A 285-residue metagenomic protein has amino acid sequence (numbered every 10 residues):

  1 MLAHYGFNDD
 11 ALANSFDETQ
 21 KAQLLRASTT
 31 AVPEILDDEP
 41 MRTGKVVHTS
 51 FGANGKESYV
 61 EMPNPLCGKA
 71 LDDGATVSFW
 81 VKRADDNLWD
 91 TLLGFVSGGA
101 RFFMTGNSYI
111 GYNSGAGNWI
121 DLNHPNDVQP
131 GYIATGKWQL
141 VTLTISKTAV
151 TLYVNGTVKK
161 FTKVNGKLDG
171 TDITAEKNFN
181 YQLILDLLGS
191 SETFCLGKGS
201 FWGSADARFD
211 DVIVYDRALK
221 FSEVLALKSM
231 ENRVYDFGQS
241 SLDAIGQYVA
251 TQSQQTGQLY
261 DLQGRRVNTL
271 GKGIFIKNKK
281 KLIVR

Functional and structural regions predicted by a protein language model:
L2, D9-Q20, R26-T30, D37 (+5 more regions): Extracellular glycan-recognition modules
L36-G55: Short carbohydrate-recognition loop motifs
P63, G111-L140: Short, aromatic/His-centered strand-loop micro-motif at the edge of beta-sheets
A84, K137-T151: Localized edge beta-strand/strand-to-loop motifs within extracellular or lumenal beta-rich domains
Q129, E176-D210: Extracellular glycan-interaction patches encoded by glycine-rich segments
Y153-F161, Q263, N278-K279: Short strand-turn-strand beta-turns centered on an Asx-Gly dipeptide
N155-S191: Short, solvent-exposed beta-strand-to-loop segments that form ligand-recognition rims of beta-rich domains
S241-R285: C-terminal outer-membrane/trafficking sorting elements
